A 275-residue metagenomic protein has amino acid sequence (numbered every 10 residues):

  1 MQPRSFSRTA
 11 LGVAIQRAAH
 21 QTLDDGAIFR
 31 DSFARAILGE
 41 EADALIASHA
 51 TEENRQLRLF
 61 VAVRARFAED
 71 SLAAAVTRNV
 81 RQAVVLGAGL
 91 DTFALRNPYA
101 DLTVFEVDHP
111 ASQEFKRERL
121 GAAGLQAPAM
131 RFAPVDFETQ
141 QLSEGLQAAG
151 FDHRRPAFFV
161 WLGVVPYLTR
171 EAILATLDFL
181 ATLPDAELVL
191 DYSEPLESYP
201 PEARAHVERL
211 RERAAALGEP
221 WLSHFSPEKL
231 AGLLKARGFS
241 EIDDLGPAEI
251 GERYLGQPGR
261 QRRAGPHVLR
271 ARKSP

Functional and structural regions predicted by a protein language model:
M1-V84, A88-A133, Q141-E144, H153: Rossmann-like AdoMet
R8, P201-P275: Rossmann-like AdoMet/SAM-dependent catalytic core
R81, A186, S240: Short acidic/polar active-site loop segments enriched in Thr and Asp
D108, L162, D191-Y192: Alpha/beta-hydrolase-fold catalytic nucleophile elbow
F132, Q141-E144, Y167-L183: A short, conserved alpha-helix within the catalytic core of class I
F151-A172, L180: A short SAM/SAH-binding and catalytic strip from SAM-dependent methyltransferases
L177-E197: Conserved beta-strand signature within the Rossmann-like core of class I S-adenosyl-L-methionine
